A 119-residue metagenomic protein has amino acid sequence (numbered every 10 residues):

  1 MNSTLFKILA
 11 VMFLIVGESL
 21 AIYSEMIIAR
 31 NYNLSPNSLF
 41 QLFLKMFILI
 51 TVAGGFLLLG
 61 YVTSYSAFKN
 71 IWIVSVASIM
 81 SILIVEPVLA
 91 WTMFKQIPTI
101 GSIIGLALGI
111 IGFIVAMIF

Functional and structural regions predicted by a protein language model:
M1-F119: Polytopic alpha-helical membrane proteins, predominantly small-molecule transporters/carriers
